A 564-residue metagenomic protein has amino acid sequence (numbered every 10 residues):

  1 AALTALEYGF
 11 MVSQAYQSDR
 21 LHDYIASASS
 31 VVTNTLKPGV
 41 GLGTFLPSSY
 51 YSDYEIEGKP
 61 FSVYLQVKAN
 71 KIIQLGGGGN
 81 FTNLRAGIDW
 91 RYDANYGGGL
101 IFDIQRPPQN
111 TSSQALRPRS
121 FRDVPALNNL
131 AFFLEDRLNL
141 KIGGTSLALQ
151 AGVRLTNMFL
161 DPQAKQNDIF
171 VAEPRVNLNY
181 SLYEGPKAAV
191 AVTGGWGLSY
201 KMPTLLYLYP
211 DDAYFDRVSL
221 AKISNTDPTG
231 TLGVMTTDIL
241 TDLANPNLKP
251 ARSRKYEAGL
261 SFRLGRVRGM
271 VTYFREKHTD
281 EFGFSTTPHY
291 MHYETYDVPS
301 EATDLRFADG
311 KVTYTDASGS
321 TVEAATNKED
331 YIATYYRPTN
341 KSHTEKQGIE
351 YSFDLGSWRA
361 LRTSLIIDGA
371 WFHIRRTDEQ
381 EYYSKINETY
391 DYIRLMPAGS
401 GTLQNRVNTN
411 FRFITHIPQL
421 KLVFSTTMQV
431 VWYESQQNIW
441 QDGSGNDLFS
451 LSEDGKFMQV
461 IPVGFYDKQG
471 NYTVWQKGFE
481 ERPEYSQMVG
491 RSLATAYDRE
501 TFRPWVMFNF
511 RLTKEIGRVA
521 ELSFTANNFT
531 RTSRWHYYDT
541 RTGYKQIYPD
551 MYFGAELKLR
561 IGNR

Functional and structural regions predicted by a protein language model:
A1-Q163: Face-selective signature of the C-terminal outer-membrane beta-barrel domain
A2-E7, I72-N83, L140-L147, Y183-A191 (+6 more regions): Short loop/turn motifs that connect adjacent beta-strands in outer-membrane beta-barrel proteins
G9-S13, D23, T193, V218-A221 (+1 more regions): Membrane-embedded beta-barrel scaffold of Gram-negative outer-membrane proteins
V12-S18, W90-Y96, V153-D161, D168 (+12 more regions): Transmembrane beta-strands of outer-membrane beta-barrel pores
S27-S49, A94-S120, A213-D242, H289-A308 (+4 more regions): Surface-exposed loop/turn segments flanking beta-strands in extracellular/periplasmic regions
D123-R268, T272-K277: Structural signature of Gram-negative outer-membrane beta-barrels, strongest in the C-terminal barrel of TonB-dependent
I142-L147, T295-D442: Gram-negative outer-membrane beta-barrel transporters
Y200, V430-L493, F502-W505, R511-R564: C-terminal beta-signal and adjacent terminal beta-strands/loops of Gram-negative outer-membrane beta-barrel proteins
